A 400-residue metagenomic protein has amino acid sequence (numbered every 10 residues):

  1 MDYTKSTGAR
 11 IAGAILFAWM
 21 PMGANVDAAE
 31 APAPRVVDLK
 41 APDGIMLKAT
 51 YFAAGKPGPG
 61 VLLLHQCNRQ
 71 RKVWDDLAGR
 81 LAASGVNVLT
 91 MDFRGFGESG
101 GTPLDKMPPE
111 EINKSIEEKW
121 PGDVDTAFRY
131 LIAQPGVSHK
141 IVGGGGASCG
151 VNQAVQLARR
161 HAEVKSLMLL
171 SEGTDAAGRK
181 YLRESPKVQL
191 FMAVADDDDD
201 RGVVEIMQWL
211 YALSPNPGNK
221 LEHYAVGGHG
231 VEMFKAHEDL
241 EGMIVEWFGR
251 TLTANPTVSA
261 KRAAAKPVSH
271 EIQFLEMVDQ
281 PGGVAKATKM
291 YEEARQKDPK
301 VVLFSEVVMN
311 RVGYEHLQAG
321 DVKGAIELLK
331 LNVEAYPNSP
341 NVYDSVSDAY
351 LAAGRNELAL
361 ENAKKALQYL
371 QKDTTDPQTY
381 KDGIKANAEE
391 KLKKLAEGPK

Functional and structural regions predicted by a protein language model:
A29-A54: N-terminal cap/lid segment of alpha/beta-hydrolase-fold proteins
G58-Q66: Short beta-strand element of the alpha/beta-hydrolase
C67-G79, F93: The serine-hydrolase catalytic nucleophile loop
V73, K106-P135: Alpha/beta-hydrolase active-site loop
L81-M107: Conserved alpha/beta-hydrolase
T126-K187: Primarily recognizes the serine-hydrolase "nucleophile elbow" in alpha/beta-hydrolase and SGNH/GDSL folds
S166-V226: The feature captures the conserved acid-bearing segment of alpha/beta-hydrolase catalytic domains
G218-M277, N387: C-terminal catalytic histidine-bearing segment of alpha/beta-hydrolase fold enzymes
